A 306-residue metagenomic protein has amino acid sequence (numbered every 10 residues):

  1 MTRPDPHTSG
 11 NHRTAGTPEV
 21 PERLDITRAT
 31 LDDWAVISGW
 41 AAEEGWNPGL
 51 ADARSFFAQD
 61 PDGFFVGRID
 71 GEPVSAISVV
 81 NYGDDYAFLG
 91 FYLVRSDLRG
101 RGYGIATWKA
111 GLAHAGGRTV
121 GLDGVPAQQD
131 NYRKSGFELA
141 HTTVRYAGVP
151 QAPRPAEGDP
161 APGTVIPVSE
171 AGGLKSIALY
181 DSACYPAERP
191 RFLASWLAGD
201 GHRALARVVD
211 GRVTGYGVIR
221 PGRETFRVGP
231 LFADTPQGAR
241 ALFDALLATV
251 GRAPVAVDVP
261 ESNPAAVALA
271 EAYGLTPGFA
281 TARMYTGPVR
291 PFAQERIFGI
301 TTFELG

Functional and structural regions predicted by a protein language model:
T2-L31, V149-A171: Conserved N-terminal entry element of GNAT/NAT acetyltransferase domains
A35, F137-R227, Q237: Amide-forming acyltransferase catalytic core, primarily the GNAT-like/NAT-type and related acyltransferase folds
G49, R54-S75, Y86-F88, T142 (+1 more regions): A short helix-loop-beta-strand connector motif used in the catalytic cores of GNAT acetyltransferases and, in some
V66, E72-V80, A87-L93, A206 (+2 more regions): Conserved beta-strand in the GNAT
N81, T119-D123, E138-A152, P277-V289: Conserved catalytic-core motifs of GNAT/GCN5-like acyltransferases
V94, G100-A113, P236-A248, A268: Conserved acetyl-CoA-binding loop-helix of GNAT-fold acetyltransferases
H114-P126, G251-E261, T281: Conserved GNAT acetyl-CoA-binding A-motif
N131-F137, A270: Conserved active-site tyrosine of GNAT-family acetyltransferases
